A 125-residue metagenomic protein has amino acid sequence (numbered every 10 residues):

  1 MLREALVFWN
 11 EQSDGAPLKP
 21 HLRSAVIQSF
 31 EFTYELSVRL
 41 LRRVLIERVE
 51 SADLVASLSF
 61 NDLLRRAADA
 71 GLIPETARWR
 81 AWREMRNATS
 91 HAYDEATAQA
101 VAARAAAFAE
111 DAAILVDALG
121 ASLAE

Functional and structural regions predicted by a protein language model:
M1-E125: Solvent-exposed interaction patches of small proteins and small membrane subunits
